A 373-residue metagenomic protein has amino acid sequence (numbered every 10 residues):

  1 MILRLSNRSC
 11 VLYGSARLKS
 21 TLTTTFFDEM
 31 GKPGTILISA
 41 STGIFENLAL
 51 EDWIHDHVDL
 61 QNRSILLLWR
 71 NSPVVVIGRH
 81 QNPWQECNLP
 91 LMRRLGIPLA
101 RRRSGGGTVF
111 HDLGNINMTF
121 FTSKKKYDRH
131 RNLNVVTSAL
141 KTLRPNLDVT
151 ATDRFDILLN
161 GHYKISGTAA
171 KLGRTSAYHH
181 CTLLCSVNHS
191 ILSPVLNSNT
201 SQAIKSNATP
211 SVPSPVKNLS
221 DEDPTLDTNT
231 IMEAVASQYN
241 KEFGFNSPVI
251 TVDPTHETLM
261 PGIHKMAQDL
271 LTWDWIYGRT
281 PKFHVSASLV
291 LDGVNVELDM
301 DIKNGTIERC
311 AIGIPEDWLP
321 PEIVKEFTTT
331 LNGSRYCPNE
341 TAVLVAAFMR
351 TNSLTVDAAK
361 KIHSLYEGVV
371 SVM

Functional and structural regions predicted by a protein language model:
I2-Y127: N-terminal lobe of the biotin/lipoate ligase/transferase fold
L3, W53, H130, N134-D148 (+3 more regions): Long, positively charged amphipathic alpha-helical accessory segments at protein N-termini or as interdomain linkers
N71-S72, D112-L113, N160-H162, G173 (+3 more regions): Short acidic-glycine loop/turn motifs at beta-strand connectors
R102-N117, I157-L159, K164, A169-Y178 (+1 more regions): FAD-binding core of FAD-dependent oxidoreductases, characterized by glycine-rich FAD pyrophosphate-binding loops
L113-F155, G161: Contiguous, small/hydrophobic- and glycine-enriched helical/loop subdomains that border and often "cap" functional
A169-K171, T182-C185, L289, V296-E316: Short beta-strand elements
T280-A287: Short, hydrophobic/aromatic-rich segments at coil-to-beta transitions
